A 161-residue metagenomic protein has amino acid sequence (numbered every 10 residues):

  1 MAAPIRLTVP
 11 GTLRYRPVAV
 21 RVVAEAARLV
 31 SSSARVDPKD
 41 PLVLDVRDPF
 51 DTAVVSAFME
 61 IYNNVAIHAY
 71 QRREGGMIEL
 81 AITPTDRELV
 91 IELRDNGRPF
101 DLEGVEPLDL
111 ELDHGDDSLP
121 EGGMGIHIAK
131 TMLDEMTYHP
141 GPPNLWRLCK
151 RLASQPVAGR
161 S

Functional and structural regions predicted by a protein language model:
R21, A27-M59, N63, S118-P120: Conserved short strand/loop->alpha-helix "switch" segment adjacent to the catalytic nucleotide/phosphoryl-transfer site
A69-E74, P140: A short, flexible helix-to-loop-to-beta junction within the catalytic ATP-binding CA
G75-T83: A conserved short beta-strand within the histidine kinase catalytic ATPase domain
A81, R87-E92, R147: Short, highly conserved beta-strand within the GHKL-type HATPase_c fold
I91-E121: Glycine-rich/acidic phosphate-handling loop/turn and adjacent ATP-lid/helix of nucleotide-binding kinase/ATPase domains
D116-L133: Glycine-rich phosphate-binding loop
I128-N144: Conserved glycine-/histidine-rich ATP-lid loop and adjacent helix of the Bergerat-fold HATPase_c
N144-A153: Short C-terminal beta-strand
